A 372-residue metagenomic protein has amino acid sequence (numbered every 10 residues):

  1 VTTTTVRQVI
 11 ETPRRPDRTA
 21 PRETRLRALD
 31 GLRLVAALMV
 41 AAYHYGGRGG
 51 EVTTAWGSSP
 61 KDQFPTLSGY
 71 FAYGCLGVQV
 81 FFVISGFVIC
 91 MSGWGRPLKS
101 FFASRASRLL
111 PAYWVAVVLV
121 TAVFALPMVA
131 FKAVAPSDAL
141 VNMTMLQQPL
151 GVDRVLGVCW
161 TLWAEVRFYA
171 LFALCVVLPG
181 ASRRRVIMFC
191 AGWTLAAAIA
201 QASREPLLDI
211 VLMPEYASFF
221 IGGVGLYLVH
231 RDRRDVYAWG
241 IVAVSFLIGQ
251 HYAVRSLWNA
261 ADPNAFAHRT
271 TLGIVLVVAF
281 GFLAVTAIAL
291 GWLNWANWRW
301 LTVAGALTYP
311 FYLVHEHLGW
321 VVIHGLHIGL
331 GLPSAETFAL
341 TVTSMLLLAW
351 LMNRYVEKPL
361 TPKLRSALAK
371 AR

Functional and structural regions predicted by a protein language model:
R7-A28, A42-Y70, M91-G95, K99 (+5 more regions): Alpha-helical transmembrane segments in multi-pass integral membrane proteins
D30, L34-A37, V78, S85 (+4 more regions): Residues within membrane-spanning alpha-helices of integral membrane proteins, especially the hydrophobic core/packing
L32-H44, L110-L126, G291, W295 (+1 more regions): Hydrophobic alpha-helical membrane-insertion segments
A37-A42, R185-Q201, V242-L247: Small-polar-interrupted transmembrane alpha-helices in polytopic inner-membrane proteins
L38, V80, W114, V118-A122 (+10 more regions): Generic alpha-helical transmembrane segments of integral inner-membrane proteins, especially permease/transport modules
R48-L76, L98, A103, R108-A170 (+4 more regions): Membrane-interface helix-loop-helix regions
